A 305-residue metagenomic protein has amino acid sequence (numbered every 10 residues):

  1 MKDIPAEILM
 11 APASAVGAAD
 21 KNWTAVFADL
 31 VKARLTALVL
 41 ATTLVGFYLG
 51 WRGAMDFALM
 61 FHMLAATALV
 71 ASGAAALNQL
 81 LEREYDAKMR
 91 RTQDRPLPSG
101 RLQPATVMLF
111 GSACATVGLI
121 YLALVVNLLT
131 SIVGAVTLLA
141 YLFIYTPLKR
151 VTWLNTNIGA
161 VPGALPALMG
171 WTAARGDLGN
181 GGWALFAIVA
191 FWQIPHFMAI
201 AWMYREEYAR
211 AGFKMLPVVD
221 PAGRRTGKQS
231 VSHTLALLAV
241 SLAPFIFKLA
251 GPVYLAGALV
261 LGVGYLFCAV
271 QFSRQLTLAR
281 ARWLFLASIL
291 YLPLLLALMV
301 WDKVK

Functional and structural regions predicted by a protein language model:
P5-N22, L81-L102, M198-T226: Cytosolic, membrane-interface loops and tails of multi-pass inner-membrane proteins
K32-L49, V161: The first (N-terminal) embedded transmembrane alpha-helix
A41-R83, R91, A115, I132-F143 (+1 more regions): Membrane-embedded alpha-helical segments that form the functional core of polytopic membrane enzymes, especially those
Y48-A65, V117-I132, A167-A190, V240-V253 (+1 more regions): Helix-coil boundary and interhelical linker segments in multi-pass alpha-helical membrane proteins
L69-A76, L139-P147, I188-R205, L238 (+1 more regions): Transmembrane alpha-helical segments that form the membrane-embedded catalytic/substrate-channel core of multi-pass
R83, R91-S131, P221-F245: Multi-pass membrane catalytic core of lipid/isoprenoid biosynthesis enzymes
P104-A174: Intramembrane alpha-helical segments
R225, L266-L294: Interfacial loop-to-transmembrane junctions
